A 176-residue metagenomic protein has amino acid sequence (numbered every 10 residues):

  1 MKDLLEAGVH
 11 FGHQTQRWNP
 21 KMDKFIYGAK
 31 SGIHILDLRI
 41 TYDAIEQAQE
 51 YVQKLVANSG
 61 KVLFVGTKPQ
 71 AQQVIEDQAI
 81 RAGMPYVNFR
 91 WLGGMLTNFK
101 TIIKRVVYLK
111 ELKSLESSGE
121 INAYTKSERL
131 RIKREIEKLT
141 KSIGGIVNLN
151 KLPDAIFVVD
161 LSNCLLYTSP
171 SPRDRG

Functional and structural regions predicted by a protein language model:
M1-V52, V56-G60, T67-K68, Q72-L115 (+2 more regions): N-terminal cationic and glycine-rich segments that engage phosphates or anionic surfaces
A48, L139-S142, C164: Amphipathic coiled-coil/heptad-repeat helices and related helical stalk/stem segments that mediate oligomerization
G60-L63, D154: Short active-site oxyanion
L63-G66, S169: Short beta-strand segments at enzyme active-site cores
G66, N88, F157-L161: Flexible glycine-/small-residue-rich
Q70, S162-C164: Short, charged/polar surface micro-motifs in flexible loops or helix N-caps
S114-A155: Active-site rim loops that border cofactor/substrate pockets in soluble metabolic enzymes
Y167-G176: Single conserved hydrophobic/aromatic residue that forms the stacking wall/gate of nucleotide- or nucleobase-binding
